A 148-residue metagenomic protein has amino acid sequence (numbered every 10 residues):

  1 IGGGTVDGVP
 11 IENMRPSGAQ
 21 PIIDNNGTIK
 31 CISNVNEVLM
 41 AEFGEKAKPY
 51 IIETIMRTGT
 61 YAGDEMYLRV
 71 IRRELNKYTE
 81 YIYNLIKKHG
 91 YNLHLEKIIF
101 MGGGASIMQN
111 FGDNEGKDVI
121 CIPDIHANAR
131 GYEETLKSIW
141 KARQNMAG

Functional and structural regions predicted by a protein language model:
I1-M14, V35: Gly/Thr-rich phosphate-binding beta-strand-loop-beta motif of the actin/hexokinase/Hsp70
P10, G27-G148: Helical "lid/coupling" subdomains associated with nucleotide-phosphate turnover
N13-N26, V119: Short helix/strand-bridging catalytic loops that position acidic/His residues to coordinate divalent metals and engage
